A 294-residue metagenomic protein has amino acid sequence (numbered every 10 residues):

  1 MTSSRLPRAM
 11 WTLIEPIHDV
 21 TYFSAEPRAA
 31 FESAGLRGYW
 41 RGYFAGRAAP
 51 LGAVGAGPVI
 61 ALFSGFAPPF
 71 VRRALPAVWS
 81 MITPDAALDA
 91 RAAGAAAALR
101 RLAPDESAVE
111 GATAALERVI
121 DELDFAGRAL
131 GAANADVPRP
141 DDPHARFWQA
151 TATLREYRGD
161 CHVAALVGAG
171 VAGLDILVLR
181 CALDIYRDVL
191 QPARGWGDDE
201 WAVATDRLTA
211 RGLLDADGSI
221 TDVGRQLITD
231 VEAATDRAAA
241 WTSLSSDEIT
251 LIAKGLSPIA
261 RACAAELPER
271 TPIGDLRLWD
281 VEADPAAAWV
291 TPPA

Functional and structural regions predicted by a protein language model:
M1-A202, T271-A294: Phosphate/adenylate-binding glycine loop and adjacent helical scaffold
W196-I273, R277: Accessory, usually C-terminal, subdomains that scaffold auxiliary metal cofactors
